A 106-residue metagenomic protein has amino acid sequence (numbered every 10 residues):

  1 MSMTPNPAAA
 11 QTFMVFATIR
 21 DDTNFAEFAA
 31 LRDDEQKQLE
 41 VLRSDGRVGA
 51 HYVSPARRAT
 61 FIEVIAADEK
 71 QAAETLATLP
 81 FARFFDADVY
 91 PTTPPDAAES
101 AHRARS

Functional and structural regions predicted by a protein language model:
S2-S106: Conserved, structured core segments of small domains
